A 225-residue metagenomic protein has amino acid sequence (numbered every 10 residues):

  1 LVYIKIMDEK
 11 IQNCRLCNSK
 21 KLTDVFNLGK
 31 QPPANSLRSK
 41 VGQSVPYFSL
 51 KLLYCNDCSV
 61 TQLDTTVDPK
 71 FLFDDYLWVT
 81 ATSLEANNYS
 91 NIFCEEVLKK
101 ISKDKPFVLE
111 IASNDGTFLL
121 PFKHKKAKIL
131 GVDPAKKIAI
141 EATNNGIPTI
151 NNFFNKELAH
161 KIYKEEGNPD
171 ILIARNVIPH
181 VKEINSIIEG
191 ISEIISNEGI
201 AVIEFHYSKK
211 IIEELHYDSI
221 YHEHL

Functional and structural regions predicted by a protein language model:
M7-E85: N-terminal juxtadomain amphipathic helix that follows a signal peptide/anchor or precedes a small N-terminal auxiliary
S36, A201-L225: Short, glycine-/aromatic-enriched active-site segment of Class I SAM-dependent methyltransferases
D104-N114: Conserved class I S-adenosyl-L-methionine
D115-K126: Conserved SAM-binding loop of SAM-dependent methyltransferases across substrates and taxa, primarily the Class I
K128-D133: Conserved SAM-binding motif I beta-strand of class I
G146-K161: Conserved SAM-binding strand-loop segment of SAM-dependent methyltransferases
I173: A conserved beta-strand element that flanks and buttresses the S-adenosyl-L-methionine
N185-I200: A short glycine-rich, Lys/Arg-flanked "PGG" loop and its adjoining helix->strand segment in the class I
